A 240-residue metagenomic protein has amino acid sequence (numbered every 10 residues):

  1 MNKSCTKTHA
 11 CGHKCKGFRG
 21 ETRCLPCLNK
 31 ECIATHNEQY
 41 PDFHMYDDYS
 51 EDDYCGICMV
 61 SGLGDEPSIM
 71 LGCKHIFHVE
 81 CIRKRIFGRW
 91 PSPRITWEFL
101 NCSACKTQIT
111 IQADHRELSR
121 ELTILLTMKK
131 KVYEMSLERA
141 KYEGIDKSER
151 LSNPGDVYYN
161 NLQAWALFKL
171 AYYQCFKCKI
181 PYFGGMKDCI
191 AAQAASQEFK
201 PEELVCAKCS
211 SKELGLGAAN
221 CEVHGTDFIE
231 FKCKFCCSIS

Functional and structural regions predicted by a protein language model:
M1-N2, K16, C24, H78-I82 (+2 more regions): Zinc-coordinating Cys/His ligand positions in small cysteine/histidine-rich zinc-finger domains
M1-P41, E117-K147: Extended, low-complexity, charged intrinsically disordered regions
N2-A10, K14-R19, S61-K74, S92-P93 (+4 more regions): Canonical RING-type zinc finger of E3 ubiquitin-protein ligases
H13, N29, V60, H75 (+4 more regions): Short Cys/His-rich local motifs and their 1-3 flanking residues in nucleic-acid-associated proteins and small
E21-G72, I76-E80, A140-Y173, N220-F228: Proximal pre-RING flanking segment of RING-type E3 ubiquitin ligases
C24, C55-C58, M70, C102-C105 (+3 more regions): Short cysteine-rich clusters marking metal-coordination/redox-active sites
D42-S119, K200-E203: RING-type zinc-finger domain of E3 ubiquitin ligases
N160, A164-I239: Non-catalytic interaction/regulatory modules that flank or connect domains
